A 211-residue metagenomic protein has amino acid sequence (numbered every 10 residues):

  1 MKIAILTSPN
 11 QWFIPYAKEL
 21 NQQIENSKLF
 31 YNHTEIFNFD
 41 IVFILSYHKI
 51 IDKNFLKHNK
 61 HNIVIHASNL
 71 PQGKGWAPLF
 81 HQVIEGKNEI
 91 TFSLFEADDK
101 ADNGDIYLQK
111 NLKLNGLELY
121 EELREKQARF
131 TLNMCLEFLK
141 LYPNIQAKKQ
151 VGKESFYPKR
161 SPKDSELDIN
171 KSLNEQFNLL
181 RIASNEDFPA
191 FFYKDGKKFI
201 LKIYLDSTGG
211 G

Functional and structural regions predicted by a protein language model:
M1-G211: One-carbon transfer enzymes
